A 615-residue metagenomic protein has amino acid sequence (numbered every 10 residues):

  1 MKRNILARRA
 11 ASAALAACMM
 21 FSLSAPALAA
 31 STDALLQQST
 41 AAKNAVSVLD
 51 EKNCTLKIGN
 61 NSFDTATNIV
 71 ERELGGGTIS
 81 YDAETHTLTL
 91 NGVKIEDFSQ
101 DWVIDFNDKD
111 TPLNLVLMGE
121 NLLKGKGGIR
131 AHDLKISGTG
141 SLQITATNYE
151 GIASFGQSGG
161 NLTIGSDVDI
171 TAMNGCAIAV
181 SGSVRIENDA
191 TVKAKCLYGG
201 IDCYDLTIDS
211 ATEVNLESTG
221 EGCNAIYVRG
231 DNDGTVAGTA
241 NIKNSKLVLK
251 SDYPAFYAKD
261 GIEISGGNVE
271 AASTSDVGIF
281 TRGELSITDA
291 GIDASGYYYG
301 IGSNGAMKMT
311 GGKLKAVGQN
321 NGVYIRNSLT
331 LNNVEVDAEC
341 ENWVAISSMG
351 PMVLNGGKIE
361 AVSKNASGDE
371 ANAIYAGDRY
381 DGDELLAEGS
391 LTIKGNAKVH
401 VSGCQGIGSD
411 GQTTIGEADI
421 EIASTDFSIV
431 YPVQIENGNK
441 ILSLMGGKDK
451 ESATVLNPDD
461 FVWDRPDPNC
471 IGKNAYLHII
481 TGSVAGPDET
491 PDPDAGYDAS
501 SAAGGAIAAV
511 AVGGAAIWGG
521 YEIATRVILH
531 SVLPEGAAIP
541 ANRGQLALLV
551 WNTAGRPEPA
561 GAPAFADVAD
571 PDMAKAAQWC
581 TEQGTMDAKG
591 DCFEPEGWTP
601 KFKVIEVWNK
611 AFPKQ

Functional and structural regions predicted by a protein language model:
M1-K2, K313: Helix-centric, low-specificity signal for extended rod-like, repetitive segments
K2-A7, F21-T40, G486-K575, E582-I605 (+1 more regions): Feature responds to low-complexity, polar/acidic, surface-exposed segments characteristic of secreted/exported proteins
A13-S22: Bacterial N-terminal signal peptides
A17, L113, L134, G544 (+1 more regions): Residue-level detector of short, conserved catalytic/binding motifs and their immediate flanks
A30-D488: A composition-driven surface/loop motif
K193, K364, H400, V550-T553 (+2 more regions): Short alpha-helical scaffold segments that flank and stabilize functional sites
